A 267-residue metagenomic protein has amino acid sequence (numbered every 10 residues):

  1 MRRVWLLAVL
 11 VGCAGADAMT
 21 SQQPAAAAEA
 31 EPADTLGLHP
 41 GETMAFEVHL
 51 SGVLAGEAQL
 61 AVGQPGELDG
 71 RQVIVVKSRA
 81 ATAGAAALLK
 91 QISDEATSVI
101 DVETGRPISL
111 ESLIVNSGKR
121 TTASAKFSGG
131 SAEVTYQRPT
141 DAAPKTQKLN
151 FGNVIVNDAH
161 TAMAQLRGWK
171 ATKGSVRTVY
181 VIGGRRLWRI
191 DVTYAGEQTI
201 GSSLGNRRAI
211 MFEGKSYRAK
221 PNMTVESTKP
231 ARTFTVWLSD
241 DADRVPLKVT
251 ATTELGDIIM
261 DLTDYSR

Functional and structural regions predicted by a protein language model:
M1-R2, G70: Short, intrinsically disordered low-complexity segments
R3-G12: Bacterial N-terminal signal peptides
V4, V156-H160, Y194: Low-complexity, intrinsically disordered regions enriched in charged/polar residues
A14-G129, G168-R267: Acidic, serine/threonine-rich low-complexity disordered tracts
G130-R185: Active-site/ligand-binding surface loops and adjacent short beta/alpha elements that line catalytic pockets across
